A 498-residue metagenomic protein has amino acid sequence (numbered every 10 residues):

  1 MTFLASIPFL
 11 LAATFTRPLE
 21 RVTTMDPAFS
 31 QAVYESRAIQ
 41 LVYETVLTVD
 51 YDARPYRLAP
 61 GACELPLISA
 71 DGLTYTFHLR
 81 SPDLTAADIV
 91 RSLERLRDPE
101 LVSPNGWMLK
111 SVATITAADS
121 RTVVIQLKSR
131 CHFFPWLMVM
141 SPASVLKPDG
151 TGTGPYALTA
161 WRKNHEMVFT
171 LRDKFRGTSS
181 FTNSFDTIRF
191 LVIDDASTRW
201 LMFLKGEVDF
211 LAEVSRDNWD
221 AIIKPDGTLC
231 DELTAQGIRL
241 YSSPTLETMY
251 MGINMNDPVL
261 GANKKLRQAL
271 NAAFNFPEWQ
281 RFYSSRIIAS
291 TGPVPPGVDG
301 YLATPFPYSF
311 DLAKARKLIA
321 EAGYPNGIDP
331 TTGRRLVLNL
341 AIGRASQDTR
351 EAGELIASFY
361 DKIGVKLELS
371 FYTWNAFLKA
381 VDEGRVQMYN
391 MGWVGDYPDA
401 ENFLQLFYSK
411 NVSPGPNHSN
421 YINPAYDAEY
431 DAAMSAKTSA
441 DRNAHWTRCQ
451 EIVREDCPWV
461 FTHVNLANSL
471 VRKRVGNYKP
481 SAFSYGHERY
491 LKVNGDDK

Functional and structural regions predicted by a protein language model:
R17, D361-S409, H445: Periplasmic binding protein-like
P18-A70, E94, T151: N-terminal lobe/hinge region of extracytoplasmic solute-binding protein
E64-L101, V124, R199-M202, L260-A262: Aromatic- and charge-enriched surface segment that lines or borders ligand/interaction sites
H78, A235-G237, Q280, G300 (+3 more regions): Extracytoplasmic/peripheral linker and loop segments enriched in polar/acidic and small residues with frequent Thr/Pro
H78, P104-P148, A160-R162: Surface-exposed binding/hinge segments that line and control ligand-binding clefts or catalytic entry sites
V168-L171, G261-S358, K362, I422 (+3 more regions): Append "and occasionally in soluble cytosolic enzymes with long acidic Gly/Pro-rich linkers
K174-D226, K366-E368: Ligand-site clamp/hinge motif
S469-K498: Long beta-strand-rich cores associated with HINT superfamily self-processing modules
